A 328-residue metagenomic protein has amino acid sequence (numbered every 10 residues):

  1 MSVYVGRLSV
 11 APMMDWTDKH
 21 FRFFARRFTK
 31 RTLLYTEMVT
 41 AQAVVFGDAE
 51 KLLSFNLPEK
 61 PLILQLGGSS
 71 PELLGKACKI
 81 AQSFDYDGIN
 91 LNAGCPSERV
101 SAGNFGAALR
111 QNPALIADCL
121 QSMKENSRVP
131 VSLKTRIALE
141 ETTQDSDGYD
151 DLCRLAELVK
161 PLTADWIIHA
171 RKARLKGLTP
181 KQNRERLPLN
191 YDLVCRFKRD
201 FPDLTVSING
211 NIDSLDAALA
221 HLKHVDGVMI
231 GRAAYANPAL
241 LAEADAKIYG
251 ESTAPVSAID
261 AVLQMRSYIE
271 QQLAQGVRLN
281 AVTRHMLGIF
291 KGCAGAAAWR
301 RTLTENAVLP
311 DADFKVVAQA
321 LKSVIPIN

Functional and structural regions predicted by a protein language model:
M1-N328: Flavin-dependent oxidoreductase catalytic cores
